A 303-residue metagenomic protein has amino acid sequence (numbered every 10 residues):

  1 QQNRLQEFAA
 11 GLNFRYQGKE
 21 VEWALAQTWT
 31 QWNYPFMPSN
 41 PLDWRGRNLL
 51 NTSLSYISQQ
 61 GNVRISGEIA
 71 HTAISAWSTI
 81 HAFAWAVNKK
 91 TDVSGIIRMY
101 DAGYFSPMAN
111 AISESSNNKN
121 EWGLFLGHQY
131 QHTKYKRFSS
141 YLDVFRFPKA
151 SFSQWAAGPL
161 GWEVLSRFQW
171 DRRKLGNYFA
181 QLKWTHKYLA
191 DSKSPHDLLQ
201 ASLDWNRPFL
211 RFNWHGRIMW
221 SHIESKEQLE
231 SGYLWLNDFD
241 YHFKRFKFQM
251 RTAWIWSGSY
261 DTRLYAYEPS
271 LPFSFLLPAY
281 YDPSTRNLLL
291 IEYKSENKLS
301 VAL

Functional and structural regions predicted by a protein language model:
N3-L303: Exposed, low-structure sequence patches enriched in small/polar residues
